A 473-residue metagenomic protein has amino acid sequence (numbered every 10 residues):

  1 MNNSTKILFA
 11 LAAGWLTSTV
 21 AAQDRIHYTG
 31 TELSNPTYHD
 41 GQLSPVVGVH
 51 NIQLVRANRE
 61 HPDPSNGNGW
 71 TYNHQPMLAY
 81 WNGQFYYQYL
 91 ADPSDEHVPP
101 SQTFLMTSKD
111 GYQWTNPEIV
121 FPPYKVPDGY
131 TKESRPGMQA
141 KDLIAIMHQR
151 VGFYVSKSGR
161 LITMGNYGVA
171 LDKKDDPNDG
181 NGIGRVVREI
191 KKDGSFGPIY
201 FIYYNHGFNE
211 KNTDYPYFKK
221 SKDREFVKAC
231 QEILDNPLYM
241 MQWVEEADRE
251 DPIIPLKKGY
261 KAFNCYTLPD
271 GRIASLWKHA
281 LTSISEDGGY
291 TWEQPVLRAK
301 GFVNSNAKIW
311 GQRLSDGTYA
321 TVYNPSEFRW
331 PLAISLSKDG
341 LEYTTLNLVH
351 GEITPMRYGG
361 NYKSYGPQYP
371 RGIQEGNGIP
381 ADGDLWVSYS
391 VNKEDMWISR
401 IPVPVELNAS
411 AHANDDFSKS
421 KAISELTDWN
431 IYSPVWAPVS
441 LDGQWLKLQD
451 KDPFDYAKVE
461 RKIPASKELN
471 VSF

Functional and structural regions predicted by a protein language model:
M1-Q23: Bacterial Sec-dependent N-terminal signal peptides
Q23-A413: Asp-box/BNR beta-propeller blade signature and adjacent active/binding-site loops in extracellular glycan-interacting
W70-Q75, P453-V459: Short beta-strands within extracellular/lumenal beta-sheet-rich domains
W70-Y72, R461-F473: A carbohydrate-recognition surface predominantly in extracellular/luminal proteins
L78, F153, V387, F417 (+4 more regions): Hydrophobic beta-strand residues in large extracellular and virion-surface proteins
G351-E352, K419, W436, E468-N470: C-terminal beta-sandwich/jelly-roll accessory domains of carbohydrate-active enzymes
N414-A422: A short glycine/threonine-centered beta-strand motif
K421-K447, K451, D455: Extracellular glycan-recognition surfaces and repeat-rich motifs
